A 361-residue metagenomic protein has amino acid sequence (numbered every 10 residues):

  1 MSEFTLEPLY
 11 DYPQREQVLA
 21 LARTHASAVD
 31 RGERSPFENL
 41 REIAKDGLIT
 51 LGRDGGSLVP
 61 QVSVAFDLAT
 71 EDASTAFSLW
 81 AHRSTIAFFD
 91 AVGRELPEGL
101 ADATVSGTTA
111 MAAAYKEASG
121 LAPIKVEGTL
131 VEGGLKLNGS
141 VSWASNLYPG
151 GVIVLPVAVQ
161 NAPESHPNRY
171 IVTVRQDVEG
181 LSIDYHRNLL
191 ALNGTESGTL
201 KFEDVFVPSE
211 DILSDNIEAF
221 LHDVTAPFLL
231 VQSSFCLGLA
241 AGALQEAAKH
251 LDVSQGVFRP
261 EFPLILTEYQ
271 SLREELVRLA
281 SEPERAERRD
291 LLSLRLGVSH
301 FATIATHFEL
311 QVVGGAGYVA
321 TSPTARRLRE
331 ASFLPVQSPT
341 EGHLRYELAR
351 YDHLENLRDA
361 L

Functional and structural regions predicted by a protein language model:
M1-G55: A generic N-terminal leader/anchor concept
R23-D30, G52-R53, D252, Q270-H300 (+1 more regions): C-terminal helix-coil-helix/basic helical segment that borders enzyme active sites and/or dimer interfaces and provides
R34-S140, S145: Glycine-rich flavin
V59, L130, E210-E218, G314: Acidic-glycine-rich active-site phosphate/pyrophosphate-binding loop
W143-L181: A short core secondary-structure module
R187-Q270: Glycine-rich beta->alpha junctions and the first turn(s) of the following alpha-helix
G238, P263-Q270, L292, L296-T303 (+1 more regions): Generic structural signal for well-ordered, non-transmembrane alpha-helical segments in soluble/cytosolic regions
A316-L361: Glycine-rich phosphate/cofactor-binding loops in nucleotide/flavin-utilizing enzymes
